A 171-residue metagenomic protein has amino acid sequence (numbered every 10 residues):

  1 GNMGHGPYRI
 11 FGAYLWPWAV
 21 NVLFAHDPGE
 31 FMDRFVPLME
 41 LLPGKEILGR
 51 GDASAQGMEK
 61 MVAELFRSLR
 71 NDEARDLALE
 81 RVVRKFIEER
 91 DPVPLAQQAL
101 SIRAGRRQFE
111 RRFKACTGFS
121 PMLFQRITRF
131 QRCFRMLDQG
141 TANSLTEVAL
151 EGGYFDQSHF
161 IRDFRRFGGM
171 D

Functional and structural regions predicted by a protein language model:
G1-R106, C116-S120, R135-G140, S144-F155 (+1 more regions): Alpha-helical bundle regulatory/interaction domains
R107-Q108, I127: Hydrophobic alpha-helical segments, especially transmembrane helices and their immediate juxtamembrane helical caps
F113, Q125, D163-R165: DNA major-groove recognition helix of helix-turn-helix
Q125-R135: Short, basic, alpha-helical segments at the C-terminal edge of helix-turn-helix-like DNA-binding modules
